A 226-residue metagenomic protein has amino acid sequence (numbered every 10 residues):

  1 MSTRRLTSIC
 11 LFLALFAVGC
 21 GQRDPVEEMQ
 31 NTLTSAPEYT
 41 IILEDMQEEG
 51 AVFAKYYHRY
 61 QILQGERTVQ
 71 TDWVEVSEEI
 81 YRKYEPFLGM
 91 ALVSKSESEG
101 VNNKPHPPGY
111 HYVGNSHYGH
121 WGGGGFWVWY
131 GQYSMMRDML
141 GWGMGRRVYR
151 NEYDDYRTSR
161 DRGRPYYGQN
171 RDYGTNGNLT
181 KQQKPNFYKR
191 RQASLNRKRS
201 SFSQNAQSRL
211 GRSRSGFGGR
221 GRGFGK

Functional and structural regions predicted by a protein language model:
S2-Y81: N-terminal leader/propeptide segments of preproteins
V18-C20, E49, Q64, Y173-N176 (+2 more regions): Feature targets compositionally biased, intrinsically disordered low-complexity regions with long contiguous runs
Q30, Q132-Y133, Y153, Q207 (+1 more regions): Intrinsically disordered, low-complexity regions
T71-E99, F217-K226: Structured, soluble extracytoplasmic/luminal domains of envelope-associated proteins
K83-Q192: Low-complexity segments
Q192-K226: A cross-kingdom marker for long, charged
